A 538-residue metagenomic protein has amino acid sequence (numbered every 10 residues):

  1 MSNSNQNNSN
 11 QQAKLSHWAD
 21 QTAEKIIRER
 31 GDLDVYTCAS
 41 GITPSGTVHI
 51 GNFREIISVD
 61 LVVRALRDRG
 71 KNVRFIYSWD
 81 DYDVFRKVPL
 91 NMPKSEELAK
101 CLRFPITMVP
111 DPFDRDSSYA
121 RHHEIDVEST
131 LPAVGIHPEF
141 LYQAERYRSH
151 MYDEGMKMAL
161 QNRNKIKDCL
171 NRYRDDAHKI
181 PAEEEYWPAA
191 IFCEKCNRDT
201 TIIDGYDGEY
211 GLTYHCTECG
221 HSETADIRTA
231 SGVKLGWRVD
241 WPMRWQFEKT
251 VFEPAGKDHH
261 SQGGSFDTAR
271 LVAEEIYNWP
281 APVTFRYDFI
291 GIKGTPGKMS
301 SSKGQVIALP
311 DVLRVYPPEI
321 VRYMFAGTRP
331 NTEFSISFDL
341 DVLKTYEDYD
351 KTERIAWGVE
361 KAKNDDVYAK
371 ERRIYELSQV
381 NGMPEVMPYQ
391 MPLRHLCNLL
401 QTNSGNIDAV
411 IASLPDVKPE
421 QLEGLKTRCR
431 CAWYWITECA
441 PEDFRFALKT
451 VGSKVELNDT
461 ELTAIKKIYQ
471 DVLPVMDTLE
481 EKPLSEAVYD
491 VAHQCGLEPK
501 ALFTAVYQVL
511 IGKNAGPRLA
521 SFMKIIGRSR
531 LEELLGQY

Functional and structural regions predicted by a protein language model:
M1-L33, V48, R74-F75, K167 (+4 more regions): Basic, alpha-helical terminal appendages of large translation-related enzymes
S2-P93, P242-G263: N-terminal catalytic cores of NTP/NDP-binding nucleotidyl/phosphoryl-transfer enzymes
H49, A159, A269, P317 (+1 more regions): Residue-level signal for inorganic ion chemistry
R69-K71, D126-E139: A structural motif corresponding to the C-terminal end of an alpha-helix and its immediate exit/capping segment
Y82-A99, G155-M156, G297-K298: Charged, often glycine-rich, active-site loop that binds/positions anionic groups
E96-R121, V127-T130, V134: A glycine-rich helix N-cap at a beta->alpha junction
I136-L309: Active-site cores that bind ATP or allylic diphosphates and position pyrophosphate for catalysis
S261, F266, A273, D288-T437 (+1 more regions): Catalytic adenosine-cofactor/nucleotide-binding cores of aminoacyl-tRNA synthetases and other
